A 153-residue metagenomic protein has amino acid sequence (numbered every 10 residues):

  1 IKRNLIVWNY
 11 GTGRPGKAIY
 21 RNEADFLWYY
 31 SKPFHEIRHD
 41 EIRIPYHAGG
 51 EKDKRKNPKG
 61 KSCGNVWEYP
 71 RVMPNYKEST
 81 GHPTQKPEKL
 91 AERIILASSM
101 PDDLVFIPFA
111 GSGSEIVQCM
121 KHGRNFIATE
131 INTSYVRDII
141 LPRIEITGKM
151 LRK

Functional and structural regions predicted by a protein language model:
I1-D138, E145-M150: Core catalytic lobe of class I
